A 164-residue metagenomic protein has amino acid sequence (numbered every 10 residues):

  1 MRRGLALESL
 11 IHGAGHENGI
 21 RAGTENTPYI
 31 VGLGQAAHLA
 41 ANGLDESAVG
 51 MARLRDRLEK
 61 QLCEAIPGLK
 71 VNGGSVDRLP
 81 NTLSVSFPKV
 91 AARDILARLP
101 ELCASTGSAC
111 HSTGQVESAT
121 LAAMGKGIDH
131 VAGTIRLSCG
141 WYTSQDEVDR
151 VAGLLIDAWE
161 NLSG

Functional and structural regions predicted by a protein language model:
M1-L44, A48: Conserved core segment of the aminotransferase class I/II
L7, I20, G73-G74, S105-S108 (+1 more regions): Thr-Gly-centered strand-to-loop micro-motif
A22, Y29, S47, S84-V85 (+2 more regions): Glycine- and other small-residue-rich loops at beta-strand/loop junctions that grip anionic moieties
T27-I30, A37, R55, E59 (+4 more regions): A general structural signal for well-ordered alpha-helical segments in protein cores
Y29, S118-G164: PLP-dependent enzyme catalytic core of the Aspartate aminotransferase-like
A37-K60, K70-L79: Structural signature of PLP-dependent enzymes
A65, N72-T82, I95-E101: Active-site pocket-lining segment
L83-I135: Conserved C-terminal alpha-helix-loop-beta "cap" of PLP-dependent enzymes that closes/shapes the active-site mouth
